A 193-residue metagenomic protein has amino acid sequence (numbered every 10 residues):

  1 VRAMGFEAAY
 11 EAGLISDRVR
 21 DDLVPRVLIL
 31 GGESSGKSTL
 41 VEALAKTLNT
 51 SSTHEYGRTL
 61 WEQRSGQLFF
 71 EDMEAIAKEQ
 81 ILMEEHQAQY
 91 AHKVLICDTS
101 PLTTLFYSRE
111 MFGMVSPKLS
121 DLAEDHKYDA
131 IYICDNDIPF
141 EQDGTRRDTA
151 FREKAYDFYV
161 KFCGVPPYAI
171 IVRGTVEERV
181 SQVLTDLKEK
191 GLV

Functional and structural regions predicted by a protein language model:
V1-P25: Non-catalytic terminal extensions that flank enzyme cores
R18-D21, A169, L184-V193: C-terminal accessory "lid"/substrate-recognition subdomains
I29: Hydrophobic anchor at the beta1->P-loop junction of P-loop NTPases
G32: P-loop (Walker A) phosphate-binding loop of NTP-binding proteins
K37: Conserved lysine of the Walker
E42-E85: Conserved substrate/cofactor phosphate-moiety recognition/catalytic segment in nucleotide-dependent phosphotransferases
E74-H126, A130, E141, T145: Glycine-rich phosphate-binding loop used to anchor ATP phosphates in small-molecule kinases, encompassing both
M111-E178, Q182-T185: A glycine- and Lys/Arg-enriched "phosphate-lid" helix/loop adjacent to the NTP-binding pocket of small-molecule kinases
